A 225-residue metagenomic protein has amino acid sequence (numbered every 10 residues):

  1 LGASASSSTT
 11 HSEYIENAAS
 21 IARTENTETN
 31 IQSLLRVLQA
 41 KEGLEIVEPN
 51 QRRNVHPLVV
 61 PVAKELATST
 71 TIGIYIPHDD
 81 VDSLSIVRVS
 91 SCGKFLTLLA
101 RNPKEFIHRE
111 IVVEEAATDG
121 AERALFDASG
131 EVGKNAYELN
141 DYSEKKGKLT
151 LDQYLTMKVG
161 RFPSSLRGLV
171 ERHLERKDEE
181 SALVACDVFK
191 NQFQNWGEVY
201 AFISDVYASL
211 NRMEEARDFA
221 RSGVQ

Functional and structural regions predicted by a protein language model:
L1-D79, P163, R172, Q194-A201 (+2 more regions): A surface-exposed partner-binding patch
E13, D79-D82, D119, D127 (+7 more regions): Acidic-enriched, low-complexity/disordered segments with a strong bias for Aspartate over Glutamate
Q32-G160: Long, contiguous interaction/recruitment modules in multidomain scaffold/adaptor proteins
E131-Q192, F202: Alpha-helical segment of the N-proximal tetratricopeptide repeat
A182-F189, E214-V224: Alpha-helical repeat scaffolds
